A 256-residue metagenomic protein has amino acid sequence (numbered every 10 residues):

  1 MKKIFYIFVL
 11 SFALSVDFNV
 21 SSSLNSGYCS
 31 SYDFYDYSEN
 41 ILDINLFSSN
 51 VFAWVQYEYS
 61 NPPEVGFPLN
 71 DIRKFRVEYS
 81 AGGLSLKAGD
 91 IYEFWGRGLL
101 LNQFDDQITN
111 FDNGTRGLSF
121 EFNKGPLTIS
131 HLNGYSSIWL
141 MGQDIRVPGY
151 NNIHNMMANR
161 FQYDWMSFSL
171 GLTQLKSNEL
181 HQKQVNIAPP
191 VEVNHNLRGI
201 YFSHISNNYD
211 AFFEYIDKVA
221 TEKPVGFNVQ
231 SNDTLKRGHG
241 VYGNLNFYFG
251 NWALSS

Functional and structural regions predicted by a protein language model:
K2-L14: Sec-dependent N-terminal signal peptides
V9, R97, T221: Active-site-proximal flexible loops/turns
V16-E39, N45-I72, S80-G83, D105-S256: Signature for the C-terminal beta-barrel architecture of outer-membrane proteins
N19, L84-L86, E93-R97: Generic detector of short, locally flexible boundary/turn motifs and exposed helical patches
S60, I91-R97, N102-D105: Acidic, small-polar-rich N-terminal luminal/periplasmic segments of exported/outer-membrane proteins
R73-F75, K87, L99-L101: A broadly used, surface-exposed interaction patch
V77, A88, F120: Hydrophobic/aromatic pocket-lining and membrane-interface residues
G89-I91, T115: Structural signature of WD-repeat beta-propellers
